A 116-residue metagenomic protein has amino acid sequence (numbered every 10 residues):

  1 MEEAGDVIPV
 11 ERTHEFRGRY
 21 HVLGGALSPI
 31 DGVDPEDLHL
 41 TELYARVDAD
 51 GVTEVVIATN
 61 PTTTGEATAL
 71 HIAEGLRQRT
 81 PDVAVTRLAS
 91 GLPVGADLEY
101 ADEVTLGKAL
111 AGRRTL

Functional and structural regions predicted by a protein language model:
M1-N60: Extended interfacial segments that mediate partner engagement and assembly in macromolecular machines
V10-T13, G32-V33, A67-A69, D97-Y100: Short, well-ordered secondary-structure micro-motifs
E15, D48-V52, G75-D82, T115: Arginine/glycine-rich "motif VI" loop of SF2 helicases in the C-terminal RecA-like domain
H21, T86-L88: General small-molecule cofactor/ligand-binding pocket signal
T63-T64, V94-G95: Glycine-/small-residue-rich active-site loops that bind phosphorylated ligands and cofactors
T64-R77: Short Gly/Thr/Asp-enriched flexible loops that form oxyanion-binding sites at enzyme active sites
D82-T86, D97-L116: Conserved phosphate-handling catalytic cores of large alpha/beta enzymes
